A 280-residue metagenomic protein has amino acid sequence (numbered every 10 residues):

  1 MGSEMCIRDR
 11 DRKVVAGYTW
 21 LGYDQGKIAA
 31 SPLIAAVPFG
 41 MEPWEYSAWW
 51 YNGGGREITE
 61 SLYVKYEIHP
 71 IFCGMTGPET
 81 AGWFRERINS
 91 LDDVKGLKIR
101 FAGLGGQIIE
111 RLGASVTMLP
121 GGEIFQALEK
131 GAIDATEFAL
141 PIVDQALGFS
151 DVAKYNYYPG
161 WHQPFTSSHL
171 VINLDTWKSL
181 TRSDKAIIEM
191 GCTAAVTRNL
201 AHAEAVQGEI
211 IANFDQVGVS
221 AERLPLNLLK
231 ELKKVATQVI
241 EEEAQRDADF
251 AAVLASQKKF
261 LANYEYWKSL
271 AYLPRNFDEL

Functional and structural regions predicted by a protein language model:
S3-E4, R8-Y46, G54-L280: N-terminal secretory/targeting leader peptides
W49: Short beta-strand-centered segments that line the small-molecule binding cleft or hinge of alpha/beta clamshell
